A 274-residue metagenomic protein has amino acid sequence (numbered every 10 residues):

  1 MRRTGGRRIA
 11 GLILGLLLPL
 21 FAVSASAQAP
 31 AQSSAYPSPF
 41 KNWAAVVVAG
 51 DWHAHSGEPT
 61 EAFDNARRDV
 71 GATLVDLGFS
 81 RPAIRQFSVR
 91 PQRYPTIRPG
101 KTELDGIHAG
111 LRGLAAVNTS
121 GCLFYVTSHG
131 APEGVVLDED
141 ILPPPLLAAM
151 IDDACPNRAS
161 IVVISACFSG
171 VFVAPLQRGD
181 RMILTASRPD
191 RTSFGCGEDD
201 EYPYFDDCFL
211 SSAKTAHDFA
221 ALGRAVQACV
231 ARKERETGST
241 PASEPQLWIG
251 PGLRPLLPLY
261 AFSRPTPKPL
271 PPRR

Functional and structural regions predicted by a protein language model:
M1-G6: N-terminal secretory signal peptides that target proteins for export/translocation
G11-A22: Bacterial N-terminal signal peptides
A25-S120, G195-P203, P251-R274: Boundary/activation segment at the start of structured domains
A44-A49, A83-S88, C122-V126, S160-S165 (+1 more regions): Structural recognition of the beta-strand scaffold that forms the well-ordered cores of secreted hydrolase catalytic
D51-H55, R90-Y94, S128-G134, I141 (+3 more regions): Solvent-exposed loop/turn segments at secondary-structure junctions within structured extracellular/periplasmic domains
A62-D69, T73, F79, T102 (+9 more regions): Extracytoplasmic/secreted proteins, especially bacterial periplasmic and envelope-associated proteins
V117-G121, V126-P156: A short, glycine/acidic-enriched catalytic loop
I161-I249: Active-site-proximal C-terminal subdomain of hydrolase catalytic domains
